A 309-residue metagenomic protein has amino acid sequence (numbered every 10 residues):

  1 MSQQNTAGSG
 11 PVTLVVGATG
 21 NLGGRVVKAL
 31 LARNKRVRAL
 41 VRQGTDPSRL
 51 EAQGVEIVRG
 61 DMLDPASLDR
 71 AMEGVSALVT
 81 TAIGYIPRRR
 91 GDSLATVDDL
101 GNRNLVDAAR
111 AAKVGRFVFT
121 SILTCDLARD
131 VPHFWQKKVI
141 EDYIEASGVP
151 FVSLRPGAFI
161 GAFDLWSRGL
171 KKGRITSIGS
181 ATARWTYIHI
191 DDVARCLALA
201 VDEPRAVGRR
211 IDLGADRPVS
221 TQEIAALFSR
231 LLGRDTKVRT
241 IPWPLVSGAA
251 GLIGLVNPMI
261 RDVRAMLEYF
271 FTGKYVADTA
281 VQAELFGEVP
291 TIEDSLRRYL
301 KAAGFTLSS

Functional and structural regions predicted by a protein language model:
S2, V276-S309: Amphipathic terminal alpha-helices
G8-K35: N-terminal Rossmann NAD(P)H-binding glycine-rich loop of SDR-like oxidoreductase domains
T13-L14, R42-N104, A108-A111, D126: NAD(P)H-binding glycine-rich loop region in Rossmannoid oxidoreductase-like domains and their noncatalytic homologs
G84-K171: Glycine-/Pro-rich loop/turn segments that contact NAD(P) or position catalytic residues in Rossmann-like domains
G101, G179-V201, R209: Substrate-positioning beta->alpha
G161-R168, A200-I211, G233-T236: Glycine/proline-rich active-site loop of Rossmann-fold NAD(P)-dependent oxidoreductases
R184-D191, L213-L231, T240-G251, P290: Substrate-binding strand-loop-helix patch in Rossmann-like NAD(P)-dependent oxidoreductase/epimerase domains
F228-G273: Terminal hydrophobic/aromatic helix or amphipathic segment near a protein terminus
